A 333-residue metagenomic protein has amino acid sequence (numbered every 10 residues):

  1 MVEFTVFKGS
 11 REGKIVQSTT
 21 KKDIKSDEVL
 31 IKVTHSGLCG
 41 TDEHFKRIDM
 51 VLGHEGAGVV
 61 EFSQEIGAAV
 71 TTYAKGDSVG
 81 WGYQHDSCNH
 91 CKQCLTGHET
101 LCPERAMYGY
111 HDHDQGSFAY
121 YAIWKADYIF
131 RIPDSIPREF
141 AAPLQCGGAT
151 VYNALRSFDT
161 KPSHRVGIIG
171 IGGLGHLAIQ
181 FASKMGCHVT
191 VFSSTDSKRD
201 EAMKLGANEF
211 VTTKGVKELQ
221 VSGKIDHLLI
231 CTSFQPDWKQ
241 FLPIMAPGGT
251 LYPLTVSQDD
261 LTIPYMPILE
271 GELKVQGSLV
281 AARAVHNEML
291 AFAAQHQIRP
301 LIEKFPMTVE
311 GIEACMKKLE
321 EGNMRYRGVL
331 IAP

Functional and structural regions predicted by a protein language model:
M1-F4, K184, R283-P333: C-terminal hydrophobic helical "lid"/dimerization subdomain of Rossmann-like NAD(P)H-dependent oxidoreductases
K21-S36, F45-K92, P133-I136: Glycine-rich beta-strand-centered segment in the early N-terminal region that forms part of a ligand/cofactor-binding
S87-I169: NAD(P)H dinucleotide-binding glycine-rich loop of Rossmann-like/cofactor-binding domains, especially the beta1-alpha1
P162-I171, F181-Q240: Adenosine-nucleotide cofactor-binding segment
G175-H176: N-terminal Rossmann-fold NAD(P) dinucleotide-binding loop
F192-D196, T255, L279: N-terminal Rossmann-fold cofactor-binding loop
M245-P247: Helix-to-beta-strand junctions that scaffold the AdoMet/dcAdoMet cofactor pocket in Class I SAM-dependent enzymes
T255-G271, R283-L290: Rossmann-fold NAD(P)-binding glycine/threonine-rich loop
